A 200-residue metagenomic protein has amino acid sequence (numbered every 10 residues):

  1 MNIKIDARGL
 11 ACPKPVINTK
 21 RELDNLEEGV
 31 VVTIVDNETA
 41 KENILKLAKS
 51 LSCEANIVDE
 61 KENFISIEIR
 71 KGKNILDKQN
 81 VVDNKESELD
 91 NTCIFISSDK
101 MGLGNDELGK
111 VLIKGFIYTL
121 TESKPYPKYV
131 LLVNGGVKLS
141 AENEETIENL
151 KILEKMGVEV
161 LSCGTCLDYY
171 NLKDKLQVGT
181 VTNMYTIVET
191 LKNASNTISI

Functional and structural regions predicted by a protein language model:
M1-I44: Ordered, small/hydrophobic-rich secondary-structure cores
N18-R21, N43, S50, E122 (+2 more regions): Active-site acidic carboxylates
T33-V35, P127-G135, E159-G164: Short internal beta-strands
E54-V58, T146-L172: A glycine-rich helix N-cap at a beta->alpha junction
I65-R70: A generic structural motif
K73-Q79: Short, charged/polar, Gly/Pro-enriched secondary-structure boundary elements
V81-N143: Conserved mixed alpha/beta catalytic, RNA-binding, or beta-rich assembly cores of soluble enzyme, regulatory
V181-M184, A194-I198: C-terminal binding/interaction regions
